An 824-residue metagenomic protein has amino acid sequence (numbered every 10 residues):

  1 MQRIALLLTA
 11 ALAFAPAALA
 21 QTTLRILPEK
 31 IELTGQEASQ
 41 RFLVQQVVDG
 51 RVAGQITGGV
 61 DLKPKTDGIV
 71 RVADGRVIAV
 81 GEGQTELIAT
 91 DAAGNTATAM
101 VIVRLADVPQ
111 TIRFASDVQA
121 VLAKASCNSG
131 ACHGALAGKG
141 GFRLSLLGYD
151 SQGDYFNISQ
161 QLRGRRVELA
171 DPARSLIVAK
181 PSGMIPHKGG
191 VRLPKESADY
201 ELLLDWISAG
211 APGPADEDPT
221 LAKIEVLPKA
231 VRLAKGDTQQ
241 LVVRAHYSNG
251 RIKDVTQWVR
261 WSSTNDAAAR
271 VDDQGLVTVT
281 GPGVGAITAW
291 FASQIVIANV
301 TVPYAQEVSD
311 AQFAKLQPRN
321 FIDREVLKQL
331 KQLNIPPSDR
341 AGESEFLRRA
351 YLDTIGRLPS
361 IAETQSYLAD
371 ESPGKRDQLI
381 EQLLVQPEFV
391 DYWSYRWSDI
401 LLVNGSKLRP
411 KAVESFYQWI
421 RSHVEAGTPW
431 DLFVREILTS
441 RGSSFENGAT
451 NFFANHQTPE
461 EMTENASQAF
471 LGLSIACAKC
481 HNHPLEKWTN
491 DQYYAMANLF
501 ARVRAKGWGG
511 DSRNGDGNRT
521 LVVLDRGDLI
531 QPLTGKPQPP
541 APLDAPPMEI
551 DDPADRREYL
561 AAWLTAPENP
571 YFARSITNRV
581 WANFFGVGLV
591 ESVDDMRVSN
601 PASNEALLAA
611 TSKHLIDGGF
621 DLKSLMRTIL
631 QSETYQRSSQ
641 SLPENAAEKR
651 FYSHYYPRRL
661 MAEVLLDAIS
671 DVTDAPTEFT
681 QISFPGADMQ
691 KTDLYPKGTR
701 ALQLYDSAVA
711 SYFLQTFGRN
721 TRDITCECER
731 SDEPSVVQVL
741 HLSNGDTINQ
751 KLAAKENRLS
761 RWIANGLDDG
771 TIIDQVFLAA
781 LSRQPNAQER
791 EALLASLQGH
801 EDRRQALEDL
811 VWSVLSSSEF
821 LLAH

Functional and structural regions predicted by a protein language model:
M1-Q2: N-terminal secretory signal peptides that target proteins for export/translocation
A5-A17: Bacterial N-terminal signal peptides
L19-K124, H133-G134, G138-G140, L144-S145 (+3 more regions): Extracytoplasmic soluble-region selector
L33-G35, G141, G153, I185-K188 (+9 more regions): Short, solvent-exposed loop/turn elements at domain surfaces
M100-Y155, R166-V167, D171-R174, A179 (+8 more regions): Sequence context surrounding c-type heme c attachment/ligation sites in exported
Q160-G164: Acyl-group handling in specialized metabolite and lipid biosynthesis
A314-E388, W393-D693, T725-E729, N749-L807 (+2 more regions): Primarily short, surface-exposed interaction patches in extracytoplasmic proteins
T673-F684, D688-S707, F713-R719, I724-R730 (+2 more regions): Long, His/Glu/Asp-enriched segments that create or flank divalent metal/ion-associated functional microenvironments
